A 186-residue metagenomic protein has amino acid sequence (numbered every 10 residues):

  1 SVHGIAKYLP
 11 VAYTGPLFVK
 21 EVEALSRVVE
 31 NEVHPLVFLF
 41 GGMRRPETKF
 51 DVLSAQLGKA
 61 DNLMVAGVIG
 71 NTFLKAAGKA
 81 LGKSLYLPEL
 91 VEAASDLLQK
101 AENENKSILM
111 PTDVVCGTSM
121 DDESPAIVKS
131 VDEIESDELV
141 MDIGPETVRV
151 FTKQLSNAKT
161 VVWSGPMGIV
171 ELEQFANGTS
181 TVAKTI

Functional and structural regions predicted by a protein language model:
S1-I186: Active-site loop-to-helix "anion-binding N-cap" substructures in soluble metabolic enzymes
